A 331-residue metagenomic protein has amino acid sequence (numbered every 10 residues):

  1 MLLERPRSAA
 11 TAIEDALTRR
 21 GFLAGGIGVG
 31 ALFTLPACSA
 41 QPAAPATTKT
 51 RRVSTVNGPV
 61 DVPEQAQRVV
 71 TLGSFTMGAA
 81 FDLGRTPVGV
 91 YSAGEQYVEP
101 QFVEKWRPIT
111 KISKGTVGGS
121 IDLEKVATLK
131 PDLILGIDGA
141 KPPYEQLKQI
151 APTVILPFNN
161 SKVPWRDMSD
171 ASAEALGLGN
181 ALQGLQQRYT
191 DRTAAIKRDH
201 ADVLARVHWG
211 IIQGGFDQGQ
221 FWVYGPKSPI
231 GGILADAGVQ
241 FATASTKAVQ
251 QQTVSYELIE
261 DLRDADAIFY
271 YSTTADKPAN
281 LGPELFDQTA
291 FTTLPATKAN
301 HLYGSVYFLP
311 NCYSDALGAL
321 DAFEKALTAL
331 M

Functional and structural regions predicted by a protein language model:
M1-L17, G28-T34: N-terminal secretory signal peptides
C38-T47: Bacterial lipoprotein signal-peptidase II cleavage site
R68-L83, L182-V239: Basic- and aromatic-lined ligand-binding clefts that recognize polyanionic substrates
T76-K125: A short, structured surface patch at a secondary-structure boundary
E95-V98, P142, P157-A171, R206-G232 (+1 more regions): Extracytoplasmic ligand-binding site segments that recognize negatively charged/polar headgroups
K130-L135, P152, D264-A265: Proline-aspartate-enriched helix->loop->beta-strand connector
Q146-F216, Y313-M331: Extracytoplasmic substrate-binding proteins
D264-M331: Structured C-terminal subdomain patch of bacterial secreted/periplasmic proteins
